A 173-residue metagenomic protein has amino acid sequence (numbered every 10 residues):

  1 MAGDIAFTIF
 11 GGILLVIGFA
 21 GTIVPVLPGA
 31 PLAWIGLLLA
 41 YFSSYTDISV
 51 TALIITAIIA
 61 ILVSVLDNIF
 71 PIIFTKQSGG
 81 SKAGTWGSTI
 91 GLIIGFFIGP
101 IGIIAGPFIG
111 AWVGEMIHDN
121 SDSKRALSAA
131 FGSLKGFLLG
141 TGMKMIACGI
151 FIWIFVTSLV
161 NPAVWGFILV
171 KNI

Functional and structural regions predicted by a protein language model:
M1-F7, F42-L53, L159-N161: Helix-coil boundary and interhelical linker segments in multi-pass alpha-helical membrane proteins
D4-I13, P28-L32, S78-T89, R125-A130: Short hydrophobic alpha-helical membrane-embedded segments
L15-L32, G91-G102: Transmembrane alpha-helix interface/packing and boundary motifs in multi-pass membrane proteins, characterized by
G18, A40, I59-N68, G95 (+2 more regions): Alpha-helical transmembrane segments of multi-pass membrane proteins
L32-I48, I90-I98, I109-H118: Interfacial segments of multi-pass membrane proteins
T51, I55-F96: Helix-adjacent hinge/juxtasegments
P71-K76, P107-S121: Juxtamembrane interface at the ends
D122-N172: C-terminal binding/interaction regions
